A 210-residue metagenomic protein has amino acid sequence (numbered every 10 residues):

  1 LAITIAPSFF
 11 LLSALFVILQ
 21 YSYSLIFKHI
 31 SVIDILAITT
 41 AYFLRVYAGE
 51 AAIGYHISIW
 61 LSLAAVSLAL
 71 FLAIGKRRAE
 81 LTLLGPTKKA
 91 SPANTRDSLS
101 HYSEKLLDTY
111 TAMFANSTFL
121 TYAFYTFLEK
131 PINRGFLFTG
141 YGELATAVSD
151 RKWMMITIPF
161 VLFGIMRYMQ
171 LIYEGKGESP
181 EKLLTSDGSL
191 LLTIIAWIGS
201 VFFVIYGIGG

Functional and structural regions predicted by a protein language model:
L1-I53: Intramembrane alpha-helical segments
L25, F43-G210: C-terminal membrane-associated helical module and adjoining short loops/tails
